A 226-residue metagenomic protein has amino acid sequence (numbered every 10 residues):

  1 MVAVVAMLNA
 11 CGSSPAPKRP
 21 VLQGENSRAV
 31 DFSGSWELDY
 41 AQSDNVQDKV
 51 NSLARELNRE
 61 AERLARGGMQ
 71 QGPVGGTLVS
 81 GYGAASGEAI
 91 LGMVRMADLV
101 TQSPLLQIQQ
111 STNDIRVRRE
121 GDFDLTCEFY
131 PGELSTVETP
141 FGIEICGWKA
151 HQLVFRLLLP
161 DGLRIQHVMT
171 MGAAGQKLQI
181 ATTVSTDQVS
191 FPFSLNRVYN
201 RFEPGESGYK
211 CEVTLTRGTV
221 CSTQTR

Functional and structural regions predicted by a protein language model:
M1-A6: Sec-dependent N-terminal signal peptides
L8-A10: C-terminal motif of bacterial Sec signal peptides marking the signal peptidase cleavage site
G12-R226: PEST-like low-complexity, intrinsically disordered acidic/proline/serine-rich tracts that flank trafficking/processing
